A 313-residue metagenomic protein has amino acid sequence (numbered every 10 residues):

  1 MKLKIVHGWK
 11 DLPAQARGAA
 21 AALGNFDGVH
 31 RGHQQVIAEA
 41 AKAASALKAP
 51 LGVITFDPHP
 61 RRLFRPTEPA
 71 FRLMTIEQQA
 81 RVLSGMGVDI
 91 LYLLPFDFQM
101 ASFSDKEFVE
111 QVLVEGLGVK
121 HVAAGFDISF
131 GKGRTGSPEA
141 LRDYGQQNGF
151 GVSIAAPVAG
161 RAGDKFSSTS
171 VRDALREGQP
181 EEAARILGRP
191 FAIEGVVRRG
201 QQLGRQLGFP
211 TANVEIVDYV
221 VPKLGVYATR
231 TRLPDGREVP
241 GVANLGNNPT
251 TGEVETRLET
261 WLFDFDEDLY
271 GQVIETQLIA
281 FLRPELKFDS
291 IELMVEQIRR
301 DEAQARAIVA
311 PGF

Functional and structural regions predicted by a protein language model:
K2-D11, F71-M74, Y92: Short acidic-hydrophobic, aromatic-tinged amphipathic segments that line or gate anion-handling sites
K2-K4, D89-Y92, G151-S153, E275: Conserved beta-strand segments of alpha/beta enzyme cores
D11-A14, F98-A101, A159-G163: A short acidic, often aromatic-flanked loop/helix-cap motif at beta-alpha or helix-coil junctions that lines enzyme
L12-T75: N-terminal catalytic cores of NTP/NDP-binding nucleotidyl/phosphoryl-transfer enzymes
H30, L83, V122, A183 (+2 more regions): Residue-level signal for inorganic ion chemistry
R62-N148: N-terminal Rossmann-like or analogous alpha/beta NTP/dinucleotide-binding catalytic cores that position adenine
S137, D143-G246: Glycine-rich, Lys/Arg-enriched anion-binding loops that position phosphate/diphosphate groups for phosphoryl
G200-F313: Phosphate/ribose-recognition catalytic cores of enzymes acting on nucleotide-derived substrates
